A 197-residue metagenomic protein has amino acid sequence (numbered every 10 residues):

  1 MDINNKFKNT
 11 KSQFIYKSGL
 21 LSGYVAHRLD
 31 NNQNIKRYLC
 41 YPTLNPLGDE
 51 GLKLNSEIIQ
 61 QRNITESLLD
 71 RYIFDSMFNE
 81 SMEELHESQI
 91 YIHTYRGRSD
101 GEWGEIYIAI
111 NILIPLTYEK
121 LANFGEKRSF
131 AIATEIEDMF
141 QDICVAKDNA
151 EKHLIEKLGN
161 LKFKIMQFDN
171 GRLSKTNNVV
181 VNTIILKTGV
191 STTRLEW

Functional and structural regions predicted by a protein language model:
M1-S99: Small/polar-rich, solvent-exposed N-terminal microdomains that initiate assembly or binding
F7, K120-K127: Short, flexible/disordered intra-domain loops and linkers
I90, I106-I110, N182-L186: Hydrophobic residues positioned within well-ordered beta-strands of beta-sheet architectures
R96-R98, I112-Y118, T188-R194: Beta-strand elements of well-folded, non-transmembrane domains
R98-G104, S174-V179: Short, solvent-exposed beta-strand/turn "edge" segments of beta-rich domains on protein surfaces
W103-L121: Short acidic, glycine/tyrosine-flanked loop/strand segments centered on an H-E-D-like triad
S129-S191: Acidic-leaning, charged glycine-interspersed low-complexity segments
W197: Long, contiguous binding/interaction regions
